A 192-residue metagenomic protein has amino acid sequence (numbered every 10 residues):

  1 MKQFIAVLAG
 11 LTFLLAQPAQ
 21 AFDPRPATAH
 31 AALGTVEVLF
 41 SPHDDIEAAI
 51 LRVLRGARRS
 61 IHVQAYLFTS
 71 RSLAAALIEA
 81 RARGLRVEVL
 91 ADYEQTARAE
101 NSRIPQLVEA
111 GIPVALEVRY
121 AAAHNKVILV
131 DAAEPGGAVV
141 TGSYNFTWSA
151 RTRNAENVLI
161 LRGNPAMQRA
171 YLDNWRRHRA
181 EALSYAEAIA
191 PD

Functional and structural regions predicted by a protein language model:
M1-F4: Positively charged n-region of N-terminal signal peptides that target proteins for export
A6-A16: Bacterial N-terminal signal peptides
A21-P42: Short N-terminal segments immediately surrounding and downstream of signal-peptide cleavage
D23-A29, D131, P135-D192: Signature of lipid phosphatidyltransferase scaffolds
E37-L39, H62-A65, E88-D92, A115-L116 (+3 more regions): Structural recognition of the beta-strand scaffold that forms the well-ordered cores of secreted hydrolase catalytic
R52, G56-P113: Primarily the HKD phosphodiesterase
L67-R71, Y93-A97, Y120-A122, E134 (+2 more regions): Solvent-exposed loop/turn segments at secondary-structure junctions within structured extracellular/periplasmic domains
A122-N125, R153-A155: Short, surface-exposed coil-to-beta transition loops
